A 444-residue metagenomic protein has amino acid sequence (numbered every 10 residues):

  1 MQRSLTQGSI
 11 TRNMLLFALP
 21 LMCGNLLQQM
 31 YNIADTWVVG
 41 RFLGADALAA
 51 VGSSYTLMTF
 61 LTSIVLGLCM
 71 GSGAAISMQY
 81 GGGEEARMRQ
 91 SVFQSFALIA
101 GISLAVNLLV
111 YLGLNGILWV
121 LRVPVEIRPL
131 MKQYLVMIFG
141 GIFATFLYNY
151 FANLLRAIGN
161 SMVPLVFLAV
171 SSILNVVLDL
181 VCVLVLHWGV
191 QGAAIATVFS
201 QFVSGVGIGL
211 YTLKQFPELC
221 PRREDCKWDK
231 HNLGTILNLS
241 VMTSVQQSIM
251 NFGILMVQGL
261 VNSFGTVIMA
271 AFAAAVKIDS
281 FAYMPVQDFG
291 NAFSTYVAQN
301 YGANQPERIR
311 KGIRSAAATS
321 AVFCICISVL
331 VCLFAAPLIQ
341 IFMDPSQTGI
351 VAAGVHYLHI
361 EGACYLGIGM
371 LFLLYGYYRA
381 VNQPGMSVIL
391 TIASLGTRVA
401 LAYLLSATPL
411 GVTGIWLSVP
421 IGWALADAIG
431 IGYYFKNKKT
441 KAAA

Functional and structural regions predicted by a protein language model:
M1-A18, I76-G141, V185-V241, V297-C364 (+1 more regions): Short alpha-helical transmembrane segments in multi-pass integral membrane proteins
L5-L43, T56-G71, A75, A100-N107 (+5 more regions): N-terminal transmembrane alpha-helices
L16-D35, M137, Y148, S171 (+5 more regions): Transmembrane helical elements of multi-pass membrane transporters/channels
L26, M30-A49, L118-V125, V181-W188 (+5 more regions): Helix-terminus/linker motif at the lipid-water interface of multi-pass membrane proteins
A45-T56, L135, A194, T266-F281 (+2 more regions): Small-residue hotspots at the loop-to-helix junctions and early N-terminal turns of transmembrane alpha-helices
L48-L108, T145-P164, A271-A335, I368-L390: Small-residue-rich hydrophobic transmembrane alpha-helices
F60-S63, N175-D179, G205-G209, F281-M284 (+3 more regions): Hydrophobic transmembrane alpha-helices of multi-pass small-molecule transporters
C69, M137-R156, P164-S172, A193-I208 (+4 more regions): Short runs within selected transmembrane alpha-helices of multi-pass transporters and secretion channels
